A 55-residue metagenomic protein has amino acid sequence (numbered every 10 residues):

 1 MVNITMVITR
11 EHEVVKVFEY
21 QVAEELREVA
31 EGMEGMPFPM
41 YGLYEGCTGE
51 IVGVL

Functional and structural regions predicted by a protein language model:
M1-V14, E45-G46: Short aromatic-glycine-(Arg/Gly/Cys) micro-motifs in beta-strand/loop hairpins
I4-I8, V29, I51-V52: Short hydrophobic transmembrane-like helices used for membrane targeting/insertion
H12-E24: A short, exposed loop/beta-hairpin motif centered on an aromatic-Gly-Thr core
E24-M33: Short, surface-exposed linear segments at secondary-structure transitions and domain or protein termini
M33-L55: Short, mixed-charge low-complexity intrinsically disordered segments
